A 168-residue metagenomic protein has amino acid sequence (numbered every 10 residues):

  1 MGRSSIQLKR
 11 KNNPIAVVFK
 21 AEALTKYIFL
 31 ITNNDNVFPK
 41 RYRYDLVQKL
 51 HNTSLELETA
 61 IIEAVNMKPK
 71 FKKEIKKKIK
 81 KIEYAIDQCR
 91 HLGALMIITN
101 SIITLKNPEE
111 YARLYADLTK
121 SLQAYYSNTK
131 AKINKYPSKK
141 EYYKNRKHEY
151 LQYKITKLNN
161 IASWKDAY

Functional and structural regions predicted by a protein language model:
M1-Y168: Amphipathic alpha-helical assembly/interaction segments
